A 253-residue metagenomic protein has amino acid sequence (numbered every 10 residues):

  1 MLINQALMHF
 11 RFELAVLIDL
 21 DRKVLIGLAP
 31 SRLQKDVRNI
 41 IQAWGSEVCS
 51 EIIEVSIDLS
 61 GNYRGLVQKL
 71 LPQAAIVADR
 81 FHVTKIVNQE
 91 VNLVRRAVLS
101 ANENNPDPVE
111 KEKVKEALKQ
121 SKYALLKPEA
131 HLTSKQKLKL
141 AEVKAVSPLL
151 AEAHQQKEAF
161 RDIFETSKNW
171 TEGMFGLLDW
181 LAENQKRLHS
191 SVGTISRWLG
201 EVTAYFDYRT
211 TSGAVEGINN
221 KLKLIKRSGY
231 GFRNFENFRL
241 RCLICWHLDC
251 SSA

Functional and structural regions predicted by a protein language model:
N4, H9-A15, D19-K23, P30 (+5 more regions): Acidic/histidine-rich catalytic cores and adjacent linkers of DNA breakage/strand-transfer/modification proteins
V83-N104: Short alpha-helix plus adjacent loop in nuclease-associated cores
